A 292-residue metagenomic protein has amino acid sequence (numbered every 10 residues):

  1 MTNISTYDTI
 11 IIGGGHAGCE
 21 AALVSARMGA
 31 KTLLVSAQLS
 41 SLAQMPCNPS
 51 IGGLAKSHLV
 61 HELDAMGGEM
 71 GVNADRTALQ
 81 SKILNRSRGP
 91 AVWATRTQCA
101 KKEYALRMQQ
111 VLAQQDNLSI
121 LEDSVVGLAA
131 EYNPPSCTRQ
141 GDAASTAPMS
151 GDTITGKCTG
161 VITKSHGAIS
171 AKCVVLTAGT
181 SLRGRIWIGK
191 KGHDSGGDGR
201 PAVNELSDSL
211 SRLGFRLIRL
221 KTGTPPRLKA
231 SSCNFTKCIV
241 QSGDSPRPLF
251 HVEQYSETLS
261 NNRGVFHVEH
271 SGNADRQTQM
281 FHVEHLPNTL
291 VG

Functional and structural regions predicted by a protein language model:
N3-A17: Beta1/beta-strand and adjacent pyrophosphate-binding region of the FAD-binding site in flavoprotein oxidoreductases
T6, L23-G127, E131, T177-D194 (+4 more regions): Conserved N-terminal/central alpha/beta ligand/cofactor-binding core
Y7, K164-C173: Core beta-strand elements of the Rossmann-like FAD/NAD(P) dinucleotide-binding domain in flavoenzyme oxidoreductases
I12, T163, L176-T177: Redox-cofactor binding/interface segments in oxidoreductases and associated redox assembly factors
A129-N133, D152-G167: Conserved beta-strand-loop-beta-strand element in the redox core of flavoprotein oxidoreductases
N133, D142, D152, Y255 (+4 more regions): Intrinsic-disorder-associated, low-complexity terminal segments enriched in Asp/Asn/His/Tyr and depleted of Lys/Arg
